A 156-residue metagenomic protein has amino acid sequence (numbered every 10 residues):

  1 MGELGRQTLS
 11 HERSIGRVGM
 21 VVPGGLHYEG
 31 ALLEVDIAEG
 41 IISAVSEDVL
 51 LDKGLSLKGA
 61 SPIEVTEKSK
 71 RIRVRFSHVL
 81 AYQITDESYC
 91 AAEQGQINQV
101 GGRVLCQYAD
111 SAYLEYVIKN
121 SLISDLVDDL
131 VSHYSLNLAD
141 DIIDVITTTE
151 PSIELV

Functional and structural regions predicted by a protein language model:
M1-V156: Surface-exposed, interaction-prone regions used to assemble/regulate multi-protein complexes
